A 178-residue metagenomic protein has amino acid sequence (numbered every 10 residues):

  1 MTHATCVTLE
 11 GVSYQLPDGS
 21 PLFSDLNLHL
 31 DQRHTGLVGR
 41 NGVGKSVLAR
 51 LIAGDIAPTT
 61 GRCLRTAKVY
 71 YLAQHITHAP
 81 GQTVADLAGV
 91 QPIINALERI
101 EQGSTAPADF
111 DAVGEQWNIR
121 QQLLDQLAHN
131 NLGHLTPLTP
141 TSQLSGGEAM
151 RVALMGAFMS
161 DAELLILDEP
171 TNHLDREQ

Functional and structural regions predicted by a protein language model:
L9-V12, G19-R33, G61: Conserved beta-strand
D31-T35, V47-A108: ABC ATPase nucleotide-binding domain signature region
V38-R40: The feature captures the beta-strand-to-loop junction immediately N-terminal to the Walker
H78-L144: ABC-family P-loop ATPase nucleotide-binding domains
L154: Hydrophobic anchor residue at the start of the ABC signature
L165-E169: Catalytic Walker B motif of ABC-type/P-loop ATPase nucleotide-binding domains
N172-L174: ABC ATPase nucleotide-binding domain "signature" loop
